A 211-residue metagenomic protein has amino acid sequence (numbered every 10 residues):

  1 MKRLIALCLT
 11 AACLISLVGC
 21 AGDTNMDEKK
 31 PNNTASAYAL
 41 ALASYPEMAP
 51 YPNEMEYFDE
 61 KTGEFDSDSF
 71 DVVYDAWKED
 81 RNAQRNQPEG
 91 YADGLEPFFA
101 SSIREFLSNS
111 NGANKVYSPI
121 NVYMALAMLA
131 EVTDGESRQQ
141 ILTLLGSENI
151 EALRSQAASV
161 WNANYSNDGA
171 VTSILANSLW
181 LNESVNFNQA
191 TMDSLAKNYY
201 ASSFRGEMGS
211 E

Functional and structural regions predicted by a protein language model:
M1-L4, C8: Positively charged n-region of N-terminal signal peptides that target proteins for export
A11-A12: Repetitive helical segments and hydrophobic/amphipathic motifs
I15-G19: C-terminal motif of bacterial Sec signal peptides marking the signal peptidase cleavage site
A21-D23: Bacterial signal peptide processing site
N25-D93: N-terminal low-complexity, Pro/Thr/Ser-rich intrinsically disordered segments that act as propeptides or flexible
P50, D71-D80, E89-F99, L153-N164 (+1 more regions): Charged, low-complexity, helix-prone segments enriched in Lys/Glu/Asp/Gln
P52-T62, G112-V122, L129, I141 (+1 more regions): Non-catalytic, conformational "gating/processing" segments within enzyme and secreted inhibitor domains
R85-S147: His/Glu-rich zincin catalytic helix
